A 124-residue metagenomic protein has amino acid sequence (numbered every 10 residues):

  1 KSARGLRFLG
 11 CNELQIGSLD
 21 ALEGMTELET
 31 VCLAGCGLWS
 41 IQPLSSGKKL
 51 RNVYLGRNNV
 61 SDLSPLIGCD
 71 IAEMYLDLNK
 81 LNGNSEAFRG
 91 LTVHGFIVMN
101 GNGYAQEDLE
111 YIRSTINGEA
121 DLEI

Functional and structural regions predicted by a protein language model:
S2-S61, P65-E107, Y111-I124: Concave beta-strand-loop units of leucine-rich repeat
